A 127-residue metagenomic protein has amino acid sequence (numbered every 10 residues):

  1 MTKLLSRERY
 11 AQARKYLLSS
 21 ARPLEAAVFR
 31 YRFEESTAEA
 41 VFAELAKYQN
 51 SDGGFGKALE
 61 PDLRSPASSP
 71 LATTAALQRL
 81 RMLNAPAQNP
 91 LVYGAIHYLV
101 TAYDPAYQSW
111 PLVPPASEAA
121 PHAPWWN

Functional and structural regions predicted by a protein language model:
M1-N127: Preference for long, amphipathic alpha-helical scaffolds in soluble/luminal domains and all-alpha bundles
